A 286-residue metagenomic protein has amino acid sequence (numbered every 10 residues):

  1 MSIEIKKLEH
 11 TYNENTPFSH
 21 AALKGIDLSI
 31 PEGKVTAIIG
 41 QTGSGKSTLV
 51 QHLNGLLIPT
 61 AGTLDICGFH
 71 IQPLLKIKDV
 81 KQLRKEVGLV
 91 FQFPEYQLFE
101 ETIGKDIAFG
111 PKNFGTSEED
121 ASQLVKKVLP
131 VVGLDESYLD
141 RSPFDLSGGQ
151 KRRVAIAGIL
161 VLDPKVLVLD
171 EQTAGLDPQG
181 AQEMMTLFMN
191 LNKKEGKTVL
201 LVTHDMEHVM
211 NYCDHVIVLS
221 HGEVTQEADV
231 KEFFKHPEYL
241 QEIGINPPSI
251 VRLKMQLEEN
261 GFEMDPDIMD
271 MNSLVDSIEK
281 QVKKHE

Functional and structural regions predicted by a protein language model:
S2, T11-G25, L75-I77: A short, flexible loop at the N-terminus of ABC-type nucleotide-binding domains that lies
N54: Helix-to-loop junction immediately C-terminal to a conserved catalytic motif
G62-P73, L83: Conserved ABC transporter NBD signature motif
E119-S137: Conserved ABC ATPase "signature" region
S142-L146, Q150: Conserved ABC ATPase signature
L167-D170: Catalytic Walker B motif of ABC-type/P-loop ATPase nucleotide-binding domains
H221-G222: Conserved ABC ATPase "signature" C-loop
